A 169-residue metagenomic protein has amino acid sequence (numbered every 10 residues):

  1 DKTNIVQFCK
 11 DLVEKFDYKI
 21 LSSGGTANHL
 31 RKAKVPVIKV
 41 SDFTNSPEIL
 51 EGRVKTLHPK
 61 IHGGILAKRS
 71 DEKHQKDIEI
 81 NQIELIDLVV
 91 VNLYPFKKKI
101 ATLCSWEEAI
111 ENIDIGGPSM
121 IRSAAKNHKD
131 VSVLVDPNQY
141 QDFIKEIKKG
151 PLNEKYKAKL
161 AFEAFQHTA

Functional and structural regions predicted by a protein language model:
D1-L21, G25-F43: N-terminal glycine-/serine-/threonine-rich phosphate-binding loop
T3, Q7, D11, K15 (+1 more regions): Internal alpha/beta core interface subdomains
K19-S22, K60-I61, I113-D114: Generic detector of intrinsically disordered, low-complexity, polar/charged segments
S23-G24, D71, G117, D136: Helix N-cap/beta->alpha junction signal
G24-G25, G52, G63-G64, G116-G117 (+2 more regions): Residue-identity detector for glycine
G25-F96: Glycine-rich nucleotide/cofactor/substrate-binding loop typically near the N-terminus or early in the first domain
